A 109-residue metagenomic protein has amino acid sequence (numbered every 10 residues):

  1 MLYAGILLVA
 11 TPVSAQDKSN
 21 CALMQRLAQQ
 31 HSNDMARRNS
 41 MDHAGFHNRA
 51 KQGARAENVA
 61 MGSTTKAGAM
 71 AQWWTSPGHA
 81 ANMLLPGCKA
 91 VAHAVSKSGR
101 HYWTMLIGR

Functional and structural regions predicted by a protein language model:
M1-V9: Bacterial N-terminal signal peptides
A10-T11, H43, H47-A54, C88-A92 (+2 more regions): A sequence-level detector of short, solvent-exposed, charge-rich linear segments
V13-A15: Boundary at the C-terminal end of the N-terminal hydrophobic targeting segment
S19-N20: N-terminal "mature-domain start" segment
L23-M70, M83: Short, surface-exposed glycine/acidic/tryptophan-bearing loops
R26, M61, K66-R109: Disulfide-stabilized extracellular recognition modules
